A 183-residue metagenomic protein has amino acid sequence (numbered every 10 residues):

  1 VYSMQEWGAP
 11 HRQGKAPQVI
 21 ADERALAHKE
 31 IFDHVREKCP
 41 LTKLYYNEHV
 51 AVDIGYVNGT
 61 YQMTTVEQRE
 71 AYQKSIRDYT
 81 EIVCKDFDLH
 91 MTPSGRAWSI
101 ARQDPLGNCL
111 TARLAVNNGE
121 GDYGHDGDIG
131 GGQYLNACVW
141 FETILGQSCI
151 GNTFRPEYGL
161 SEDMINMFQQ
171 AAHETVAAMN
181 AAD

Functional and structural regions predicted by a protein language model:
V1-G130, E142: Alpha-helical cap/lid subdomain in secreted, periplasmic, or secretory-pathway luminal O-acyl-processing enzymes
A112-D183: Conserved catalytic region of serine esterases and O-acyltransferases that act on ester linkages in lipids
